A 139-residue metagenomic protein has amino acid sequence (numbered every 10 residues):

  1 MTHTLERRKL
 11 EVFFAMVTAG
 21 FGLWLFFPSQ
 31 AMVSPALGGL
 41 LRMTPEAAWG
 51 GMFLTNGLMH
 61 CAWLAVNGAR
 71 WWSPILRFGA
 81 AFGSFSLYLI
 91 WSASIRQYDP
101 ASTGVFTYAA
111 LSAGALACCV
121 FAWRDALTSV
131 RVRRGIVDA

Functional and structural regions predicted by a protein language model:
M1-A19: Cytosolic juxtamembrane helix and N-cap/initiation of the first transmembrane helix
L23, G83-Y98, L116-V120: Hydrophobic alpha-helical transmembrane segments and adjacent interfacial helices in integral membrane proteins
F26-S34, V66, W91-P100: Juxtamembrane "helix-exit" motif on the non-cytosolic side of transmembrane helices
G38-N56: A loop-to-helix transmembrane entry motif
A62-S84: Loop-to-transmembrane helix junctions at the membrane interface
I75, Y88-A109: Membrane-helix boundary connector in multi-pass membrane proteins
G114-G135: Membrane-water interface at the C-terminal end of transmembrane alpha helices
